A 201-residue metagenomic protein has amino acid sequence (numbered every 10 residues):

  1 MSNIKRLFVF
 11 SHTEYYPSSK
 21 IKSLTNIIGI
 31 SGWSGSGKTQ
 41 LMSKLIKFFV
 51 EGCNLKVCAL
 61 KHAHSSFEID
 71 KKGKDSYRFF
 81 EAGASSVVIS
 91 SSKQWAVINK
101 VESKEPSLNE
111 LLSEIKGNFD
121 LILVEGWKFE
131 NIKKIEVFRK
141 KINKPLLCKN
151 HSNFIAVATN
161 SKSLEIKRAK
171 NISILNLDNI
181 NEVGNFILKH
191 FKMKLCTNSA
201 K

Functional and structural regions predicted by a protein language model:
I4-Y15: N-terminal pre-Walker A segment at the start of P-loop NTPase domains
Y15-S65: Walker A (P-loop) phosphate-binding motif
W33, H62-A63, S91-S92, E125-W127 (+1 more regions): Fold-independent oxyanion-binding glycine-rich loops and adjacent beta-strand/coil segments at enzyme active sites
I46-E102: N-terminal phosphate/diphosphate-binding loop that engages ATP/GTP or pyrophosphate donors across diverse enzyme folds
G73, K104-L108, K141-I142: Charged helix-capping and loop-helix junction motifs
N99-F129: Phosphate-binding/switch loop-helix module in NTP-utilizing enzymes
L121-M193: Phosphate/Mg2+-binding loops and adjacent switch elements in nucleotide/diphosphate-handling enzyme cores
